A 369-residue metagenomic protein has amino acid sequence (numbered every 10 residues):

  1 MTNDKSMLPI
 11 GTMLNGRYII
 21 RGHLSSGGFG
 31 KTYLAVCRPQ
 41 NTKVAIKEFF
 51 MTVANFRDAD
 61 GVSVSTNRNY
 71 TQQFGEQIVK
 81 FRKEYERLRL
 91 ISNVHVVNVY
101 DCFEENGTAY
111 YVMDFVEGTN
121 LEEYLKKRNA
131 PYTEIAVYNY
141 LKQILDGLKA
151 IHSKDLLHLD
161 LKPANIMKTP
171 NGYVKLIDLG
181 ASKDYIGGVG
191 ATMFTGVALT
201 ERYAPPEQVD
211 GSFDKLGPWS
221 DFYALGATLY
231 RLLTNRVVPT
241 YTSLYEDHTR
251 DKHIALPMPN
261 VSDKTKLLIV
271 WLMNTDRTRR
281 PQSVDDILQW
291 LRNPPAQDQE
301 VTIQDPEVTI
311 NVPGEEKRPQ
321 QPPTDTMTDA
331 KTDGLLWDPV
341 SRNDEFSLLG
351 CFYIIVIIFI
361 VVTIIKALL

Functional and structural regions predicted by a protein language model:
D58-L90: AlphaC helix of the eukaryotic protein kinase fold
C102: Activation-segment/catalytic-loop signature of the eukaryotic protein kinase fold
N106-N120, Y124: Conserved short submotifs of the Hanks-type protein kinase catalytic core that shape the nucleotide-binding pocket
Y140-L141: Activation segment signature within eukaryotic-like protein kinase domains
I144-L156: Protein kinase catalytic-loop region centered on the HRD/HxD motif
T192-Q208: Conserved activation segment of eukaryotic-like protein kinases, specifically the C-terminal portion of the activation
N260-T275: Conserved C-terminal C-lobe helix
